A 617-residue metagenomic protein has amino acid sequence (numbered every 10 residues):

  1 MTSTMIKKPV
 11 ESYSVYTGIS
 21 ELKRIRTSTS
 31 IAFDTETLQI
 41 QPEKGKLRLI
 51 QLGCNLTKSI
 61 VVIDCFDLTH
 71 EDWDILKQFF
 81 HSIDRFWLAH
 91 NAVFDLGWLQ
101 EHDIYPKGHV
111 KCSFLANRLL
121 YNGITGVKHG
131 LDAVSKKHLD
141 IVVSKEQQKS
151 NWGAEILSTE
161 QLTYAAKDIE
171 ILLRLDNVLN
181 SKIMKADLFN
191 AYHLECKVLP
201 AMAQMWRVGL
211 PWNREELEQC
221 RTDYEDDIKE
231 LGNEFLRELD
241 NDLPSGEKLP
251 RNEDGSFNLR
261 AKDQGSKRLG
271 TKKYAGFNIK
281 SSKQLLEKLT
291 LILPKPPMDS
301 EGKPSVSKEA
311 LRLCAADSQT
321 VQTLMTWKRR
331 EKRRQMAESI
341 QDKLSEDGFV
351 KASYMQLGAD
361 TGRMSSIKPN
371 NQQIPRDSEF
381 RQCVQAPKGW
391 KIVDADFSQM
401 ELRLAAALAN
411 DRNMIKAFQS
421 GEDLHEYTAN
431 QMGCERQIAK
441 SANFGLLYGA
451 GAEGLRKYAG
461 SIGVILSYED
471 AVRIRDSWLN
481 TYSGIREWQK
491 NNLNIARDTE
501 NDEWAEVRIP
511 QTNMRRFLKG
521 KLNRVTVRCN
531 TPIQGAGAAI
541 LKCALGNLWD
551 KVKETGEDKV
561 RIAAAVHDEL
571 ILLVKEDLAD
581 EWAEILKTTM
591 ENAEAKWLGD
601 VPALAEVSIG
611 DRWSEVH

Functional and structural regions predicted by a protein language model:
M1-L47: N- or domain-start disorder-to-order transition segments that initiate the globular core
T2-S14, T35, I169, L173-R376 (+6 more regions): Conserved "right-hand" nucleotidyltransferase catalytic core of DNA-directed polymerases
S3-S12, Q41-M184, Y192-C196, A429-M432: Active-site-proximal helix-loop-helix substrate-binding element of RNase H-like nuclease domains
S14-T29, K77-H81, R376-K391, D550-E554: A short acidic-Thr-Gly-centered motif at the start of a beta-strand
I31-F33, A89, V110-K111, I279 (+1 more regions): Short hydrophobic beta-strand that contains or immediately precedes a catalytic carboxylate
I40-Q41, V93-I104, N117-L120, L285-L293 (+1 more regions): Short active-site loop/helix that positions an aromatic residue
Q51-L56, V62-C65, S353-E435: Function-dense linear segments that define catalytic or interfacial modules in macromolecule-processing proteins
P200, R207, D347, K351-A352 (+4 more regions): Conserved catalytic core of nucleic-acid polymerases
